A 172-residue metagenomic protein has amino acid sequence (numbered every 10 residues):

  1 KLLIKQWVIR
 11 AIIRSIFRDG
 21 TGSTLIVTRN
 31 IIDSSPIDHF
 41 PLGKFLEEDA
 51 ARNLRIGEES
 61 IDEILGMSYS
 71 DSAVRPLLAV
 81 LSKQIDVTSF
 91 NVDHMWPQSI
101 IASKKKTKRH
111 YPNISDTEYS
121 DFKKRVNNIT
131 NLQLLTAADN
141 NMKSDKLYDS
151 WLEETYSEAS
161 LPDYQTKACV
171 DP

Functional and structural regions predicted by a protein language model:
K1, E153, A159-P172: C-terminal, well-folded lobe of enzymatic/effector domains
K1, Q84-V87, S120-N127: Conserved aromatic-histidine-acidic binding/catalytic patches
K1-I4, D19-G20, D93, Y111 (+1 more regions): Composition- and surface-driven signal marking solvent-exposed, interaction-prone regions in large proteins
K5, I9-M95, I100, K104-K105: Intrinsically disordered, low-complexity N-proximal targeting/linker segments that flank membranes
R10-R14, Q98, A102, L135 (+4 more regions): Hydrophobic alpha-helical segments
K105, R109-H110, I114-T130: Short linker/helix segments within small regulatory modules
K123-S157: Short Cys/His-centered divalent metal-binding micro-motifs
